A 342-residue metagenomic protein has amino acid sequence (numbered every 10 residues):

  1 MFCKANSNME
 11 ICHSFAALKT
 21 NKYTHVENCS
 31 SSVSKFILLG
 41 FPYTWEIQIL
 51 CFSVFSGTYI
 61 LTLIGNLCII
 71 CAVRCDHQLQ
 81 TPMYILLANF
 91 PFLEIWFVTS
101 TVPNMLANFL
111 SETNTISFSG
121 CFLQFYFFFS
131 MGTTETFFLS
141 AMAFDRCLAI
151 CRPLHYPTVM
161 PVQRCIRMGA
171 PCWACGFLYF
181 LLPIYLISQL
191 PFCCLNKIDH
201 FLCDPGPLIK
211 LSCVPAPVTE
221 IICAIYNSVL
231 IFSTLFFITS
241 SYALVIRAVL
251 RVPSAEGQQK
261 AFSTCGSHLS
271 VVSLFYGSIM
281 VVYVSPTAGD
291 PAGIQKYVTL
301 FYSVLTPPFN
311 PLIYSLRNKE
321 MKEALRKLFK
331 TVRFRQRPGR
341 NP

Functional and structural regions predicted by a protein language model:
M1-N21: Charged structural interfaces that engage phosphate-rich ligands and support phosphoryl-transfer chemistry
T20-P342: Transmembrane helical core of 7TM receptor-like proteins
